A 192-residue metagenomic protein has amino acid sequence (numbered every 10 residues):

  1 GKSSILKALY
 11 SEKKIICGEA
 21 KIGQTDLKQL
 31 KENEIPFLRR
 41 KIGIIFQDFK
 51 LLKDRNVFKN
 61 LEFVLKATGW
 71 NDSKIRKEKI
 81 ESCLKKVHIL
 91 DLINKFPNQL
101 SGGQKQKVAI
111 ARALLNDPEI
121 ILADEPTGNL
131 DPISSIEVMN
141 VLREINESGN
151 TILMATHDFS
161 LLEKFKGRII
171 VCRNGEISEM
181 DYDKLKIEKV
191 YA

Functional and structural regions predicted by a protein language model:
Y10: Helix-to-loop junction immediately C-terminal to a conserved catalytic motif
G18-D26: Conserved ABC transporter NBD signature motif
T25-D26, E62, K66-G69, S73-L92: Conserved ABC ATPase "signature" region
F96-L100, Q104-Q106: Conserved ABC ATPase signature
L115-E119: A short, proline-enriched helix->beta-strand linker immediately N-terminal to the Walker B motif in ABC-type P-loop
I121-D124: Catalytic Walker B motif of ABC-type/P-loop ATPase nucleotide-binding domains
P132-S134: Helix N-cap at the start of a conserved alpha-helix in ABC-type nucleotide-binding domains
